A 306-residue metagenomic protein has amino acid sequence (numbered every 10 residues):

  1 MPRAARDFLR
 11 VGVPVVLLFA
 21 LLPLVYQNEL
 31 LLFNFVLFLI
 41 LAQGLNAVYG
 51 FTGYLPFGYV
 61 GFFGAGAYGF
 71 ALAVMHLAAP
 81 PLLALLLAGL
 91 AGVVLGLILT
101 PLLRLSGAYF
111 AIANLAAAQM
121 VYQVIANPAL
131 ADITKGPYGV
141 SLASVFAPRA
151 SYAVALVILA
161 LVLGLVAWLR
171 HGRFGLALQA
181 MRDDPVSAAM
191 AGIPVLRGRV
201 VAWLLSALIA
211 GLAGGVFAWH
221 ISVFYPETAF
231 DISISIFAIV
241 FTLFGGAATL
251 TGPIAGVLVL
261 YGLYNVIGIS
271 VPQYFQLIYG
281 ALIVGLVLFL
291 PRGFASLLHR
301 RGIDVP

Functional and structural regions predicted by a protein language model:
M1-A20, M181-P185, A189-V200, V266-P306: Cytosolic-side transmembrane-helix boundaries in multi-pass membrane proteins
M1-A42, G69, H76-A84, P306: Membrane-interfacial amphipathic/re-entrant helices at transmembrane-helix boundaries
Y26-H76, I98-F110, P185-A189, P194 (+1 more regions): Single transmembrane alpha-helix segments in multi-pass membrane proteins
F38-L39, G64-Y68, A88-V93, L115-M120 (+7 more regions): Residue-level recognition of pore/gate-forming positions within transmembrane alpha-helices of multi-pass
L77-Q119, A255-V257: Alpha-helical transmembrane segments within multi-pass membrane transporters and channels
A117-P148, V154, G175, P272 (+2 more regions): Extracellular/periplasmic helix-loop junction at the C-terminal end of a transmembrane helix in multi-pass membrane
P148-P226: Helix-loop-helix "hairpin" substructures at the membrane interface of multi-pass membrane proteins
W203-G285: Transmembrane alpha-helical segments in multi-pass inner-membrane proteins
